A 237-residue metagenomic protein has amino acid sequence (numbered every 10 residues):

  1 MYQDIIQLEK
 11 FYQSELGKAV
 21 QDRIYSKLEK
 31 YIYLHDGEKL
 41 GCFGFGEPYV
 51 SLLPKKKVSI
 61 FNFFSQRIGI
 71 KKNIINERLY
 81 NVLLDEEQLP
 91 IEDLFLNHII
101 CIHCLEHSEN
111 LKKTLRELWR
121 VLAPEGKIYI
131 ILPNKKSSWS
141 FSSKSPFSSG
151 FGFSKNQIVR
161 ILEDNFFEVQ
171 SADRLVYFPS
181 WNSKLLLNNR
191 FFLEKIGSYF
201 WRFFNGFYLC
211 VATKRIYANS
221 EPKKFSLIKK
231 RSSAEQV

Functional and structural regions predicted by a protein language model:
M1-Y33: Class I SAM-dependent methyltransferase Rossmann-like catalytic core, especially the SAM/SAH-binding loop
L34-Q88: Class I SAM-dependent methyltransferase SAM/SAH-binding core
E87-I99: A short acidic, Gly/Pro-enriched loop at the edge of an enzyme's catalytic core that lines a small-molecule cofactor
K112-K127: A short glycine-rich, Lys/Arg-flanked "PGG" loop and its adjoining helix->strand segment in the class I
K127-G152: Conserved class I S-adenosyl-L-methionine
S148-A172, V176: Short alpha-helix
Q170-K195, F203-N205: Conserved catalytic loop of SAM-dependent methyltransferase domains
E194-V237: C-terminal lobe and adjacent flexible extensions of AdoMet/dcAdoMet transferase-like proteins
